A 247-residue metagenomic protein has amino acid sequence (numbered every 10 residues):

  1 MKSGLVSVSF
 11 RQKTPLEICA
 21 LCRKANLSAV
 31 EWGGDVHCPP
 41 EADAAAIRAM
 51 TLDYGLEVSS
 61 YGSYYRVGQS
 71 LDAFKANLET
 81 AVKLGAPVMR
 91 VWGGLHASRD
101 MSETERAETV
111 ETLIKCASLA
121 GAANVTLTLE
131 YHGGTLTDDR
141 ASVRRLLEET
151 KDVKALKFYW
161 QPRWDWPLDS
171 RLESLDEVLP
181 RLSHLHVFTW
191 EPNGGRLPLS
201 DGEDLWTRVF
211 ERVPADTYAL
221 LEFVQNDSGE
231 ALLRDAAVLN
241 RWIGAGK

Functional and structural regions predicted by a protein language model:
M1-V88, K157, Q225, A237-K247: N-terminal pre-domain/capping segments
V8-P15, G33-D43, Y64-D72, A97-M101 (+4 more regions): Acidic-and-aromatic substrate-binding clefts and catalytic sites of carbohydrate-active enzymes
T14-C19, P40-R48, S70-F74, E103-A107 (+3 more regions): Distinct, well-ordered alpha-helical segments
A29-V30, Y61, A117-R208: Acidic/histidine-rich catalytic cores of soluble enzymes
I47-S63, V110-A120, E149-T150, T207-E211: Alpha-helix-loop-beta-strand connector modules within alpha/beta enzyme cores
L56, A86-P87, V125, A215-Y218: A short helix->loop->beta-strand "cap" motif at the edges of active sites that frequently abuts
A86-M101, A123-G133: Active-site groove signature of glycoside hydrolases
H184, Y218-V224: Conserved active-site loop/cleft motifs that coordinate metal ions or position small ligands
